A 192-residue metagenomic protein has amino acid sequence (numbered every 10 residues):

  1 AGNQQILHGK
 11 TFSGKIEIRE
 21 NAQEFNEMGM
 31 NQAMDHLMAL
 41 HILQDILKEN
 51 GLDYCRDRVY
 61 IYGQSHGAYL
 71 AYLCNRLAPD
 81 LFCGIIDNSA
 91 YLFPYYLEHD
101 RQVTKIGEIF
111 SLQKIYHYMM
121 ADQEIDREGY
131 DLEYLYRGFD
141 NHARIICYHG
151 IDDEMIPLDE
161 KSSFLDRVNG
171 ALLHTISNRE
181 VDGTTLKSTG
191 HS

Functional and structural regions predicted by a protein language model:
A1, Y95-L97, G183-T185: Short, charged, surface-exposed secondary-structure boundary motifs
G2-G51: Alpha/beta-hydrolase active-site loop
K10, E17, D35-M38, I61-G63 (+2 more regions): Short linear motifs at secondary-structure transitions and domain/linker junctions
E24-N31, R58-Y62, H149-I156: Conserved aromatic-histidine-acidic binding/catalytic patches
H36, D53-C55, P157: Short, solvent-exposed coil/turn linker segments
H41-T104: Primarily recognizes the serine-hydrolase "nucleophile elbow" in alpha/beta-hydrolase and SGNH/GDSL folds
Y95-I176: The feature captures the conserved acid-bearing segment of alpha/beta-hydrolase catalytic domains
V168-S192: Catalytic histidine neighborhood in serine/cysteine hydrolases with alpha/beta-hydrolase-type architecture
